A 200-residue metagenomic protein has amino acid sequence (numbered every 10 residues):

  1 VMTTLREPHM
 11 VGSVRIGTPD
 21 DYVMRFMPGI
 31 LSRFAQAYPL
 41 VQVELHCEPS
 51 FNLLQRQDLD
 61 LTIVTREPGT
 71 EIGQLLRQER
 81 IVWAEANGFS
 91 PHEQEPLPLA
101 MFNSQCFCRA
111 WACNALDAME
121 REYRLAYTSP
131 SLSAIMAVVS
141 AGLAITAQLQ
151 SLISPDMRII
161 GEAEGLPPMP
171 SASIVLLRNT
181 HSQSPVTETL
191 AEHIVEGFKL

Functional and structural regions predicted by a protein language model:
V1-P8: Alpha-helical linker/hinge and terminal dimerization helices associated with HTH transcriptional regulators
V11-P68: Central regulatory/effector-binding core of bacterial HTH transcription factors
F26, G165-L200: A late-sequence structural motif
Q42-C47, E122-S131: Short beta-strand-to-loop elements that line the ligand-binding cleft of bilobed periplasmic-binding protein-like
L54-Q57, A112, M136-G142: Hydrophobic residues within well-ordered alpha-helices
E71-I72, S140-H181: Beta-alpha-beta core module
E71-S104: Flexible hinge/capping segments at coil-to-helix
P91, E95-M119, S184: Secondary-structure junction motif
